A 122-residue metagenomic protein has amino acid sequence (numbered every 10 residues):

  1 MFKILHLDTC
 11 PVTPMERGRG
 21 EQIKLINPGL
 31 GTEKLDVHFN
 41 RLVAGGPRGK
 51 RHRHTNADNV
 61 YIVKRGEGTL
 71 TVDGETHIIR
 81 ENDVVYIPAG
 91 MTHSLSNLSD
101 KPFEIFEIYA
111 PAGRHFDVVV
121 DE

Functional and structural regions predicted by a protein language model:
M1-L35, K50, V119-E122: A short, N-terminal "cap"/entry segment at the start of jelly-roll beta-barrel domains of the cupin/DSBH fold
L30-G31, N56, D100-K101: Short strand-connecting beta-turns/loops that link adjacent beta-strands
V37-R41, V60, V84-Y86, E107: Conserved hydrophobic/aromatic beta-strand scaffold that supports enzyme active sites
H38-H54: Conserved short histidine dyad/triad with adjacent acidic residue
P47-G49, R65-T71: Short beta-strand segments in beta-sandwich/barrel cores
N56-D58, I62-G68: Glycine- and acidic-residue-biased ligand/ion/polar-headgroup-sensing regions
E75-A89: Short acidic-glycine-tyrosine-enriched beta hairpin
A89-H115: Ligand-binding loop in jelly-roll beta-barrel domains
